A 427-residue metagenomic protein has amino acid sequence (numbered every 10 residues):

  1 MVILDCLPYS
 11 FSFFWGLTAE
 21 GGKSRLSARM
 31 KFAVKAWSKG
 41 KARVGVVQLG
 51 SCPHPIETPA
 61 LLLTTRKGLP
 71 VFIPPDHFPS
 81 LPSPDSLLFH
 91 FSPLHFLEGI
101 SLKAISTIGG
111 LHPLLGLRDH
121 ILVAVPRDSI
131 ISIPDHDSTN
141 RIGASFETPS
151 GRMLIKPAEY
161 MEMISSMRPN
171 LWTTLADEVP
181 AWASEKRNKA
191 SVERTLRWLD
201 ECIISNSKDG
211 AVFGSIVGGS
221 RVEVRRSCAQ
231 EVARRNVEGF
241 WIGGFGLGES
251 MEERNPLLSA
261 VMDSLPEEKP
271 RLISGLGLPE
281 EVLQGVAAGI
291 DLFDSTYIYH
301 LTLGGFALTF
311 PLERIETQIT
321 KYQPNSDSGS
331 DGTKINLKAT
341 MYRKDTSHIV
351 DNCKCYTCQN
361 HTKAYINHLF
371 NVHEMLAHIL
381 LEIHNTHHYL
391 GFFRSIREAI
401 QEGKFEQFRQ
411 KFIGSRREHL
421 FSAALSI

Functional and structural regions predicted by a protein language model:
T18-A19: Ala/Thr-enriched low-complexity intrinsically disordered regions
S27-S207, T320, T340: Non-catalytic, usually N-terminal nucleic-acid engagement modules in DNA/RNA processing proteins
A28-G50, I56-T65, S166, A176-W182 (+1 more regions): C-terminal extensions of enzymes
H54, I164, G214, V232 (+3 more regions): Conserved, mostly hydrophobic/aromatic
E193-L196, S205-I349: Glycine-rich phosphate/ribose-binding loops and adjacent secondary-structure elements that form binding surfaces
